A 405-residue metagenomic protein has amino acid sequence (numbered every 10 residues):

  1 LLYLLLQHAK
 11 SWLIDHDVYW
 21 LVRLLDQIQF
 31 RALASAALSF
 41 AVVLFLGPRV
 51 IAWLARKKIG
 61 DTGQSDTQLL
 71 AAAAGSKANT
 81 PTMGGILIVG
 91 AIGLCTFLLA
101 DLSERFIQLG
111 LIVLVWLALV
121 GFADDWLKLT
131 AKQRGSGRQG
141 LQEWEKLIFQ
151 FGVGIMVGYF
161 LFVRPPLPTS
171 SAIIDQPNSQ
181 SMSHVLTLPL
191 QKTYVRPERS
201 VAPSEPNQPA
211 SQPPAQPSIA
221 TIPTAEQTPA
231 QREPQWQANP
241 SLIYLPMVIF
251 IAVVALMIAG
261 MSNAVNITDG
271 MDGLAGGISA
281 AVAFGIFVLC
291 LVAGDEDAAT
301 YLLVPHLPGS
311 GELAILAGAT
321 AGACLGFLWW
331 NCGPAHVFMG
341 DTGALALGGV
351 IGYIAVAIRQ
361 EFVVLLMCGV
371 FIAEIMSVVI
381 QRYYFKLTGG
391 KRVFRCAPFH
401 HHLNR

Functional and structural regions predicted by a protein language model:
L1, V163-I243: Low-complexity, proline/glycine-enriched hydrophobic segments characteristic of transmembrane helices
L2-W53, K58, G90-W126, W144 (+3 more regions): Alpha-helical transmembrane segments
D61, S136, I155, V195-P197: A broad, structure-centric signal for solvent-exposed, well-ordered loop/edge residues that line or flank functional
T62-A72, K132, D297-L302: Non-transmembrane, extramembrane segments of multi-pass ion/lipid transporters
S65-T80, G135-K146: Juxtamembrane helix-capping/reentrant segments at transmembrane boundaries
K128-L141, T193: Membrane interface segments of multi-pass transport proteins and intramembrane proteases
